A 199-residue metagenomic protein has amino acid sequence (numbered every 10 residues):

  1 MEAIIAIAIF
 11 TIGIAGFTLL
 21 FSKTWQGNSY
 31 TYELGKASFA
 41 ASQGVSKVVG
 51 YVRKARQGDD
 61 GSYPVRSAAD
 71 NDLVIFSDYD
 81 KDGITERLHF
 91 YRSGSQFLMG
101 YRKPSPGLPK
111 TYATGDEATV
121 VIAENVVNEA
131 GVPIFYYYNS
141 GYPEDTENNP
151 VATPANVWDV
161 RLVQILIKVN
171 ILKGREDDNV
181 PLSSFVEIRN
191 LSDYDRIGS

Functional and structural regions predicted by a protein language model:
M1-K54, I197: Aliphatic-rich helix starts adjacent to a transmembrane/signal segment
G27, G58-D59, R175, R196: Generic macromolecular interface patches on structured domains
E33, K81, V127-S199: Short linear sequence signals and composition-biased patches located at protein termini or domain-edge surfaces
Q43-S67, D82: Alpha-helix exit/C-cap motif
P64, R87-H89, F185: Short, surface-exposed charged micro-motifs
S67-A68, V160: A generic fold-level signal
A68-N148: Type IV pilin-like appendage domain
